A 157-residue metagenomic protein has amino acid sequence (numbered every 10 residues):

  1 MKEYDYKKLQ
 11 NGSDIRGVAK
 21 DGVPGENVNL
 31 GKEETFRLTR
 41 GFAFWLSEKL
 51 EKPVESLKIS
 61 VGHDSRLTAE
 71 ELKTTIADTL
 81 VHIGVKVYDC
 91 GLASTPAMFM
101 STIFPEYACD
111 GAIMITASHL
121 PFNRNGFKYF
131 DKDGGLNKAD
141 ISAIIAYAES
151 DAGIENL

Functional and structural regions predicted by a protein language model:
K2-L157: Gly/Ser-rich phosphate-binding catalytic loop and adjacent alpha/beta segment that cradle a phosphoryl group at enzyme
